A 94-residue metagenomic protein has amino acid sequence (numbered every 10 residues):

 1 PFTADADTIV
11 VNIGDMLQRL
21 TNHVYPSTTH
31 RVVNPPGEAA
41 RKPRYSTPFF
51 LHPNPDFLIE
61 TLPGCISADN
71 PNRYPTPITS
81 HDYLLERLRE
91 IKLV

Functional and structural regions predicted by a protein language model:
P1-V94: C-terminal flanking tails of non-heme Fe-dependent oxygenases
